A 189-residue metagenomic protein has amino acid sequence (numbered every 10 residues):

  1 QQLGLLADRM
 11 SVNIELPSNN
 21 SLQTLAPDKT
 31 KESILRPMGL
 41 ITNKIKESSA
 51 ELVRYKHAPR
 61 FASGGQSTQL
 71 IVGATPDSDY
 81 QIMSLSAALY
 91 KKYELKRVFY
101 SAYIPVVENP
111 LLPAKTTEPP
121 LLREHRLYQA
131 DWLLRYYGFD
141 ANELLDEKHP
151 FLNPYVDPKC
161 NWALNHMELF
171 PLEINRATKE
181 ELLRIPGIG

Functional and structural regions predicted by a protein language model:
Q1-Y137: Conserved AdoMet/S-adenosylmethionine-binding subsite of the radical SAM
R36, L70-V72, D146, N161-A177: N-proximal accessory regions
P110, R126-E168: Long, low-complexity intrinsically disordered regulatory regions enriched in P/S/T/G and acidic residues that serve as
L172-G189: Helix-hairpin-helix
